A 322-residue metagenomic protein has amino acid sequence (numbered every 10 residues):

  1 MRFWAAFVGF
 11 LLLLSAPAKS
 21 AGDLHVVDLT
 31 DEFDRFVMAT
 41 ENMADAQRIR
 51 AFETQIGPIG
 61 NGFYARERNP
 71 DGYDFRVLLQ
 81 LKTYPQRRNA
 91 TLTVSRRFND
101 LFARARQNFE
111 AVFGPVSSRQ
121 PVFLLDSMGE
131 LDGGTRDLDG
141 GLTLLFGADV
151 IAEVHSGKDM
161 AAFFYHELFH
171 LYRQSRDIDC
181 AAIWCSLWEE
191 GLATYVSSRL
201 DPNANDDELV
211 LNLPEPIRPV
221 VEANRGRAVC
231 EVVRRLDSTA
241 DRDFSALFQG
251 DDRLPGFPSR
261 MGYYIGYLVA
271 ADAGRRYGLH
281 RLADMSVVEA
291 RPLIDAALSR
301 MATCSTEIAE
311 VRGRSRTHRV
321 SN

Functional and structural regions predicted by a protein language model:
M1-F3: Positively charged n-region of N-terminal signal peptides that target proteins for export
A5-S15: Bacterial N-terminal signal peptides
S20-R76: N-terminal mature-domain "stem" immediately C-terminal to a signal peptide or N-terminal signal-anchor/transmembrane
D23-T40, I183-V229, M301: Post-HExxH zinc-binding segment in Zn-dependent metallohydrolases
E32-M43, Q55, I59, N108-V116 (+7 more regions): Structured segments of extracytoplasmic/periplasmic soluble domains in secreted or envelope-associated proteins
L78-E215: Acidic/His-rich structured neighborhood in mature extracellular/periplasmic domains
V154-L168, V220-A240: An acidic intrinsically disordered interaction segment
V229-N322: Pan-zinc metallopeptidase signature
